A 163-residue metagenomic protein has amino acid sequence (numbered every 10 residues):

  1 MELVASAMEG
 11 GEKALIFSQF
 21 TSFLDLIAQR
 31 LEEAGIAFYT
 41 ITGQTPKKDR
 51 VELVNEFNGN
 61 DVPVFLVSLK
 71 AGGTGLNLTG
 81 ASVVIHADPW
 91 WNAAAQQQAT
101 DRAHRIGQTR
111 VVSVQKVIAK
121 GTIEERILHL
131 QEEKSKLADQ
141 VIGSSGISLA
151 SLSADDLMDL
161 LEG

Functional and structural regions predicted by a protein language model:
M1-G163: ASCE P-loop NTPase motor core, strongest for the SF2 helicase catalytic module
